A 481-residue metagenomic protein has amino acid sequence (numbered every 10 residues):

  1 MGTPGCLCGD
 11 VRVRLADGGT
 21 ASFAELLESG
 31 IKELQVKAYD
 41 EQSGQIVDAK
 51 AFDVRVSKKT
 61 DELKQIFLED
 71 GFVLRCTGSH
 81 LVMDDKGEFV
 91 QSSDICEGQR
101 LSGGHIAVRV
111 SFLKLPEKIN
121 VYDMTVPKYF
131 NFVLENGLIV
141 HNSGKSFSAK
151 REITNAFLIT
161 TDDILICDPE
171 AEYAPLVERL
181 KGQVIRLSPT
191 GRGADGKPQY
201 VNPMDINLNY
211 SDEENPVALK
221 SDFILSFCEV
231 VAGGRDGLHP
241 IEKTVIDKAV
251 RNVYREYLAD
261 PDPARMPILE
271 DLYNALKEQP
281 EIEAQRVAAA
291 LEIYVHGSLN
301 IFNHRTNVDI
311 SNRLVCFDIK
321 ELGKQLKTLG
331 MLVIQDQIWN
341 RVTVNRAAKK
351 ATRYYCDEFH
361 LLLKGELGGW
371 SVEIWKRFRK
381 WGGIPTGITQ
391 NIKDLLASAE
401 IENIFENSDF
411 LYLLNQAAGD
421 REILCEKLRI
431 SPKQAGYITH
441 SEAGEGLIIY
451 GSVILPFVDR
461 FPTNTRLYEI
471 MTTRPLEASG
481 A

Functional and structural regions predicted by a protein language model:
M1-C6, A171-Q183, L187-G383, L396-A399 (+3 more regions): P-loop NTPase motor domains
M1-C6, S143-E152: Glycine-rich phosphate-binding P-loop
C6-N142: Autoprocessing domains of the Hint superfamily
G30, F157-L158, E178, R379: Anion (oxyanion) recognition and catalysis
K128-Y129, P169-Y173: Short, polar loop motifs at secondary-structure junctions
N155-L165: Post-Walker A helix-loop "phosphate-sensing" segment adjacent to the P-loop in P-loop NTPases
I164-C167, C316, F378, I384-Q390 (+1 more regions): Structural recognition of the conserved hydrophobic beta-strand(s) that form the central parallel beta-sheet of P-loop
I392-A481: C-terminal regions of RecA-like/P-loop NTPase motor modules
